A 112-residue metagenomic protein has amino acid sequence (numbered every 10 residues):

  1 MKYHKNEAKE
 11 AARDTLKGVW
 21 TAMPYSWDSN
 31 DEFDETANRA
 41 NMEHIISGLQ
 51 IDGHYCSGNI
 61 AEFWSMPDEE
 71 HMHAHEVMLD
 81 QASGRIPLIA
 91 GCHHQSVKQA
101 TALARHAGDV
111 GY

Functional and structural regions predicted by a protein language model:
K2-Y112: Active-site beta->alpha loop and helix N-cap motifs at the rims of alpha/beta catalytic domains
